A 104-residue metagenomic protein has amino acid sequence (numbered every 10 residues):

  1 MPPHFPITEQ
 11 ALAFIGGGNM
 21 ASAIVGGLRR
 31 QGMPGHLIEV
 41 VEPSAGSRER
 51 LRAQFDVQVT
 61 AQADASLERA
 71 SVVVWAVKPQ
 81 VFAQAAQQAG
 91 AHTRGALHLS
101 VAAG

Functional and structural regions predicted by a protein language model:
M1-A65: NAD(P)+-binding Rossmann beta1-loop-alpha1 motif at the extreme N-terminus of oxidoreductases
V25, A45, F55, A63-G104: Rossmann-like NAD(P)(H) cofactor-binding subdomain of soluble oxidoreductases
